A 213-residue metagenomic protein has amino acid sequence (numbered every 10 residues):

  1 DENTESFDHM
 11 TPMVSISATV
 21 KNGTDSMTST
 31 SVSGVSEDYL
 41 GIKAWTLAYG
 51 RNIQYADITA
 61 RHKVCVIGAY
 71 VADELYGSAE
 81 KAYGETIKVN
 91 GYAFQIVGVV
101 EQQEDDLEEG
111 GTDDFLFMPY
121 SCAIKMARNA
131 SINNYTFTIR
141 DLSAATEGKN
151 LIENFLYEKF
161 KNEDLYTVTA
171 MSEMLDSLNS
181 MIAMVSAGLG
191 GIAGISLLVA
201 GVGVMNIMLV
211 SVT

Functional and structural regions predicted by a protein language model:
E2-H9, M13, E80-K81, K88-A93 (+1 more regions): Mechanotransmission and gating elements of multispan inner-membrane complexes involved in transport and envelope
M13-I16, N22-M126, A130, E147: Hydrophobic secondary-structure segments that place a key small or acidic residue at a functional site
V64, F137, L197: Conserved SAM-binding loop
L75, D105, M126, M174 (+2 more regions): Active-site-proximal flexible loops/turns
L178-T213: Hydrophobic alpha-helical transmembrane segments of multi-pass inner-membrane transport and secretion
